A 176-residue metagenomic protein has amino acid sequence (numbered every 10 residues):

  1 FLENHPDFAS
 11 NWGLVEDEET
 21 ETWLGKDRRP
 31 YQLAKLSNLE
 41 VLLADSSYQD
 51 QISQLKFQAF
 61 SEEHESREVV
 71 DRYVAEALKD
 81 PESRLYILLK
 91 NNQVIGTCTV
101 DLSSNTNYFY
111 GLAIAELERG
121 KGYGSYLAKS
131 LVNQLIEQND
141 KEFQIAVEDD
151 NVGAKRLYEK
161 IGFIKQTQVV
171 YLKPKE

Functional and structural regions predicted by a protein language model:
F1-D7, I145-K155, Y171-E176: Conserved beta-strand-loop-alpha-helix junction that forms the acyl-donor binding cleft
F1-L39, L172-K173: Acyl-donor-binding surface of acyltransferase catalytic domains
F8-A9, Y158, F163: Conserved active-site tyrosine of GNAT-family acetyltransferases
V15, N105, K141, I164: Short acidic/polar active-site loop segments enriched in Thr and Asp
D17-E18, G96, T167: A structural microfeature
A34-E68: Short amphipathic alpha-helix that is part of the acyltransferase structural core
S66-A113: A conserved beta-strand-loop-helix scaffold within acyl/acetyltransferase catalytic domains
I114, G120-E137, R156, K160: Conserved acetyl-CoA-binding loop-helix of GNAT-fold acetyltransferases
